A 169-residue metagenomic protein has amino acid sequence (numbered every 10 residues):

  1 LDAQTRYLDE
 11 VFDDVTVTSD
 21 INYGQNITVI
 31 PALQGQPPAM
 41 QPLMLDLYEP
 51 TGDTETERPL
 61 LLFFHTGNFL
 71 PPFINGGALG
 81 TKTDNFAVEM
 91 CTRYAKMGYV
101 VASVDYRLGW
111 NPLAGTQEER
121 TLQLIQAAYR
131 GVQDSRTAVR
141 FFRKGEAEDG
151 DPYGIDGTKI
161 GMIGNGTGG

Functional and structural regions predicted by a protein language model:
D2-P59, A128-Y129: N-terminal cap/lid segment of alpha/beta-hydrolase-fold proteins
I21, Y94, V100, G131-S135 (+1 more regions): Extracytoplasmic, non-cytosolic globular domains
Q34-P38, A78-K82, E119, D151-Y153: Short consensus segments that form the blades of beta-propeller domains, in both extracellular/periplasmic
D46, L60-F64, V100-D105, K159-G164: Structural recognition of the beta-strand scaffold that forms the well-ordered cores of secreted hydrolase catalytic
T56, R120-Q133, R140-G166: Gly/Ser-rich "nucleophile elbow"/oxyanion-hole loop immediately N-terminal to the catalytic nucleophile in hydrolases
E57-N68, P72: Short beta-strand element of the alpha/beta-hydrolase
N68-F86, A95-R130: Cap/lid segment of the alpha/beta-hydrolase catalytic domain
R93, M97, A138-G145: Structured segments of extracytoplasmic/periplasmic soluble domains in secreted or envelope-associated proteins
